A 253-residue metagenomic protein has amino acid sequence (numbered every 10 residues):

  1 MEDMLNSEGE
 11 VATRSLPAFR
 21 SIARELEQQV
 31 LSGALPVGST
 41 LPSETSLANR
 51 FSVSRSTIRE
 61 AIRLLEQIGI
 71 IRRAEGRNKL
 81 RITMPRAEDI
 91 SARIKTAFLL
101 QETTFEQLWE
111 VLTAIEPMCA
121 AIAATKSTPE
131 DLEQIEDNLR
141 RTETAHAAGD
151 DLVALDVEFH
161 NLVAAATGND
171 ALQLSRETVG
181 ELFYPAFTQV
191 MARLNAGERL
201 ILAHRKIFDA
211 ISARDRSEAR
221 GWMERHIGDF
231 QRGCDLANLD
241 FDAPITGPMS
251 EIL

Functional and structural regions predicted by a protein language model:
M1-T113, A121, D242-P244, P248-L253: Short linear motifs at protein or domain termini
S43-E44, G168-D170, R214-D215: Short loop-to-helix capping motifs
L108-Q189, L200-K206, E218-G233: Conserved amphipathic alpha-helical segments that form helical-bundle/coiled-coil interaction surfaces
A237-N238: Juxtacatalytic C-terminal regulatory tail of Ser/Thr protein kinases
